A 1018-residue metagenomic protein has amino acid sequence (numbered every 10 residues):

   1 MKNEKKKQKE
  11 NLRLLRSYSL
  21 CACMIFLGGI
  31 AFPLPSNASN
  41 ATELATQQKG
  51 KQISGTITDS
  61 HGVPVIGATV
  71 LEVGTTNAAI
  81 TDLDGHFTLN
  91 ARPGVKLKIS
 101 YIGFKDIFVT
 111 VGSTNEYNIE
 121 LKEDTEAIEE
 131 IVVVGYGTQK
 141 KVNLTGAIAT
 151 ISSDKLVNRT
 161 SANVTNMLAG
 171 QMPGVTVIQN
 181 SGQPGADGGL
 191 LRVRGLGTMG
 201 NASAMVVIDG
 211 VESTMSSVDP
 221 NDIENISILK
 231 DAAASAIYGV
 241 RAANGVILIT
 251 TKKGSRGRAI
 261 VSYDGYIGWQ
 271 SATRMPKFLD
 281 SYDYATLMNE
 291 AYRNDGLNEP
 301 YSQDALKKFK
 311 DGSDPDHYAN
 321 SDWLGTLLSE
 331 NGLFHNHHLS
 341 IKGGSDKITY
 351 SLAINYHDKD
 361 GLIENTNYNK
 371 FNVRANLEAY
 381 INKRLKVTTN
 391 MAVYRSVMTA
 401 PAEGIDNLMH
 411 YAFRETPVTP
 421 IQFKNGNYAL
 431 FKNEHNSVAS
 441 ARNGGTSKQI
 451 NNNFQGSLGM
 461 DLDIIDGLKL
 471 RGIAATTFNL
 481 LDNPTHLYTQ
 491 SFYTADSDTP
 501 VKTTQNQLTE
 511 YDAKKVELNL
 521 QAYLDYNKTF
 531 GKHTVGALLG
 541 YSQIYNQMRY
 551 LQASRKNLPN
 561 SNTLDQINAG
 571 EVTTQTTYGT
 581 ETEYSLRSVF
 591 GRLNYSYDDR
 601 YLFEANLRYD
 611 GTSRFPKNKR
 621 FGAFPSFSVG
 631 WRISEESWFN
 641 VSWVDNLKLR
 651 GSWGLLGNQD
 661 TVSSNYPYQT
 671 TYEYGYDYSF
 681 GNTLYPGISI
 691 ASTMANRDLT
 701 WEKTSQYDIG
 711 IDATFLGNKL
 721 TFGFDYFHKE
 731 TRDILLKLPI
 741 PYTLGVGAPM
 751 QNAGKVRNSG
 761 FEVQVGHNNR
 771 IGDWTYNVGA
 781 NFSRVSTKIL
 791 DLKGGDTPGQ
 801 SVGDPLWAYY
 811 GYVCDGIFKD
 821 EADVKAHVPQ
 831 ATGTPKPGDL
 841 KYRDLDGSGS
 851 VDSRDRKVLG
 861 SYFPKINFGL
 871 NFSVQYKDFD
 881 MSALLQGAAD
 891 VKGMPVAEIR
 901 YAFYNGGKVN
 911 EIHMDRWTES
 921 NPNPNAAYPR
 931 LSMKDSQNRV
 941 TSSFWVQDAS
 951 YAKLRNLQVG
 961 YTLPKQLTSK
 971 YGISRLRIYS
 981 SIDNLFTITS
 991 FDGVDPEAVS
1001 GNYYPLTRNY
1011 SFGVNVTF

Functional and structural regions predicted by a protein language model:
M1-Q52, K105: Cleavable N-terminal targeting peptides that direct proteins into the secretory/outer-membrane pathway or into
A38-G50, S54-V73, K96-K105, G112-V157 (+2 more regions): Short, acidic, small-residue-rich periplasmic hinge/interaction motif at the N-terminus of Gram-negative outer-membrane
S54-S60, A147-G170, Q179-G182, L191-G197 (+5 more regions): Short, polar/charged loop or turn motifs at beta-strand boundaries
T76-H86: Short, acidic Ser/Thr/Gly-rich low-complexity loop/linker segments typical of extracellular and cell-surface proteins
F87-N90, N166, D209-A236: Short acidic/polar hinge/loop motifs at secondary-structure boundaries that mediate gating or recognition
T150, R159-V164, Q171-G174, I178-R192 (+9 more regions): Residues embedded in well-ordered regular secondary structure
L156-R159, L196, S203, H335 (+9 more regions): Extracellular/periplasmic, surface-exposed regions of secreted and cell-surface proteins
S262-D316, Q751, R770-Y862: Conserved small-residue
